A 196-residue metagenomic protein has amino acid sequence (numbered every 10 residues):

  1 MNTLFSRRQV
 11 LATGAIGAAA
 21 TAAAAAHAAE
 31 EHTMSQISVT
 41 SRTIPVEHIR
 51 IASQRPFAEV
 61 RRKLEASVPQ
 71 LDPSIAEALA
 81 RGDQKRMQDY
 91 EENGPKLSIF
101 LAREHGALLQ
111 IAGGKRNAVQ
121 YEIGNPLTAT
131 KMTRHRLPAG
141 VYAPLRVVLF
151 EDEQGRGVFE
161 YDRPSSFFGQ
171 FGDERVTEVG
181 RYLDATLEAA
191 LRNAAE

Functional and structural regions predicted by a protein language model:
N2-I16: N-terminal secretory signal peptides and thylakoid transit peptides that target proteins across membranes
A20, H27-Y90: Charge-rich, low-complexity N-terminal segments
A80-G106: A glycine-rich, hydrophobic loop/mini-helix early in the fold
L97-I123: Helix-adjacent hinge/juxtasegments
R116-E153: Short, internal acidic amphipathic alpha-helical interface segments that mediate docking to partner proteins
G155-F167: Short acidic, glycine/tyrosine-flanked loop/strand segments centered on an H-E-D-like triad
S166-G180: A short acidic/glycine-rich loop-to-helix N-cap element
